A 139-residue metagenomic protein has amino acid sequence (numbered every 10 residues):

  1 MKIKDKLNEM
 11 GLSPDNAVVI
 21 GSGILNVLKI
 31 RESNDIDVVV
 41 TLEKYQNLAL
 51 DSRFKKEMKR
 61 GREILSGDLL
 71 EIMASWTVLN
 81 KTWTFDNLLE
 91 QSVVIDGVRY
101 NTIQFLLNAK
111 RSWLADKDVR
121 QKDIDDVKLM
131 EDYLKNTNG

Functional and structural regions predicted by a protein language model:
M1-G139: Compositionally biased terminal segments of proteins
